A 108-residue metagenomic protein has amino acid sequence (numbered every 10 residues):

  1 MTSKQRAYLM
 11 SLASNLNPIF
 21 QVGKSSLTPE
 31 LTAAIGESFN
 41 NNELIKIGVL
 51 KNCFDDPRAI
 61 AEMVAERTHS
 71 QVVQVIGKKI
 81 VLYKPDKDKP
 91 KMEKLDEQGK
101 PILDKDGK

Functional and structural regions predicted by a protein language model:
M1-K108: Positively charged, polar, low-complexity stretches
